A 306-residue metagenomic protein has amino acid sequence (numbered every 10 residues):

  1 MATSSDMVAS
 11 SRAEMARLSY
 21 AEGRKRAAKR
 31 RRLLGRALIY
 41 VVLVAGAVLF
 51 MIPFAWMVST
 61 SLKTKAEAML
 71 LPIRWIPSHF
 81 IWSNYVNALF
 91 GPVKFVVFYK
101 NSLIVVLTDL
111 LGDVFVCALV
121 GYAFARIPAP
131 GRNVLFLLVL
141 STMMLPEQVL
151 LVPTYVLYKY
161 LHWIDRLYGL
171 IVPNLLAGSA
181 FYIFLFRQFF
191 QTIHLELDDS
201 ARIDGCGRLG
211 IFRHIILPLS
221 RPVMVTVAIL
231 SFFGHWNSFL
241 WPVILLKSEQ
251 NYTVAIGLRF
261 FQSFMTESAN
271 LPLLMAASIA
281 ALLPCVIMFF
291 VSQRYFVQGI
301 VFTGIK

Functional and structural regions predicted by a protein language model:
A2-R30: Short, Lys/Arg-rich, polar N-terminal cytosolic tail immediately upstream of the first transmembrane signal-anchor
M15, R30-R31, Y40, I73: Generic N-terminal initiation segments characterized by hydrophobic and/or small/turn-forming residues
E22-R36, H214-L217: Short, Lys/Arg-rich N-terminal segment immediately upstream of the first membrane anchor
R36-K306: A structural signal for multi-pass alpha-helical bundles of membrane permease subunits that mediate small-molecule
